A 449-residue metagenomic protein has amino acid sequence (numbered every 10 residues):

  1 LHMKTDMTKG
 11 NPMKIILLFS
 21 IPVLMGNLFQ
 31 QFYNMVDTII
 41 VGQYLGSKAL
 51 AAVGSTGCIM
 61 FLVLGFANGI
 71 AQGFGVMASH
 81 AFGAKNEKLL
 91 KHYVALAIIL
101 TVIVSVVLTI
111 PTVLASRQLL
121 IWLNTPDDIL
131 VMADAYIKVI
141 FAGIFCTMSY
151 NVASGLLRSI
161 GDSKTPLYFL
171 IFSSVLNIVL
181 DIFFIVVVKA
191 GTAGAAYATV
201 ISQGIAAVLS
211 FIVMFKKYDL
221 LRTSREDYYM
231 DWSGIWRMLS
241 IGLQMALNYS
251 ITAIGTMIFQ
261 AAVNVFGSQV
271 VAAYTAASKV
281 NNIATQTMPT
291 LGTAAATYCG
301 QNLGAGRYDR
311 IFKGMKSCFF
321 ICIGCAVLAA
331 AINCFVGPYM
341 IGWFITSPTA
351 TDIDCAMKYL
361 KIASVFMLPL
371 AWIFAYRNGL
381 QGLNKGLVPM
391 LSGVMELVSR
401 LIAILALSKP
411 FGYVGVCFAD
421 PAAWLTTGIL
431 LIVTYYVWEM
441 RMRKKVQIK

Functional and structural regions predicted by a protein language model:
L1-S20, A78-G143, V187-L243, C299-F366 (+1 more regions): Short alpha-helical transmembrane segments in multi-pass integral membrane proteins
M13-F32, V36, I59-F66, A142 (+5 more regions): Residue-level signal for short hydrophobic patches within transmembrane helices of multi-pass membrane transporters
L17, I21, Y33, I70 (+14 more regions): Residue-level signal for transmembrane alpha-helical positions in Major Facilitator Superfamily
L18-D37, V139, Y150, S173 (+4 more regions): Transmembrane helical elements of multi-pass membrane transporters/channels
V23, N27, I39, V76 (+16 more regions): Transmembrane alpha-helix boundary and packing residues in multipass membrane permease domains and related
F32-L50, L120-D127, F183-A190, S250-K279 (+4 more regions): Helix-terminus/linker motif at the lipid-water interface of multi-pass membrane proteins
L50-I110, T147-P166, A273-G337, L370-S392: Small-residue-rich hydrophobic transmembrane alpha-helices
A71, V139-R158, P166-S174, A195-V208 (+4 more regions): Short runs within selected transmembrane alpha-helices of multi-pass transporters and secretion channels
